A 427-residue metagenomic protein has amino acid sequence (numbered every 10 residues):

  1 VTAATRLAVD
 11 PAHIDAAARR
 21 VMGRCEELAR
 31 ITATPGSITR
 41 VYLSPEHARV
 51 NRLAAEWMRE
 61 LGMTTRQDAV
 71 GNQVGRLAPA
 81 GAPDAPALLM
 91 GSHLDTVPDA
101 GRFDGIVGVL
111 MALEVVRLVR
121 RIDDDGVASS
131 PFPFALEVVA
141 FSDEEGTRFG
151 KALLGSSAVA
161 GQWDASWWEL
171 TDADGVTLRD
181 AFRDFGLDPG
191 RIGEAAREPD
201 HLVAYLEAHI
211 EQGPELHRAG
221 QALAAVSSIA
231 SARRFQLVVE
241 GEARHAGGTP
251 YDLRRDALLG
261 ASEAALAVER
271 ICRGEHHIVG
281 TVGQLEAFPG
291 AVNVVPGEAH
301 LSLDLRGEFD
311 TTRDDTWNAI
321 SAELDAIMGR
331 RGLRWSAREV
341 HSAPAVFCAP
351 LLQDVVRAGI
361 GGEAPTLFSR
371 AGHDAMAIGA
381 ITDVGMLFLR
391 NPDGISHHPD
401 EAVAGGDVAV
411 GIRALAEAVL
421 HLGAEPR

Functional and structural regions predicted by a protein language model:
A3-S44: N-terminal capping segment at the start of a domain
D15-A18, A29-R30, T177-S227, A265-R270 (+2 more regions): Active-site-adjacent substrate-binding region of metalloamidase/peptidase-like peptide-processing proteins
V21-E27, I31, L88-S92, A364-E417 (+1 more regions): Zn-dependent metallopeptidase/amidohydrolase metal-coordination segment
A33-A78, L367: A non-catalytic alpha/beta surface segment that caps or lines the substrate-entry region of metallo-dependent hydrolase
T39-L43, T281-G290, S302-F309, R334-Q353: A short beta-alpha structural unit
M90, D99-E144, R233-V239, H245-I271 (+3 more regions): Alpha-helical metal-binding/catalytic segments enriched in His/Glu/Asp
D143-E144, G150-D310: Midchain, well-structured core segments that form catalytic/ion-binding scaffolds
S227-I229, H245, T249-G274, A322 (+1 more regions): His/Asp/Glu-rich mid-to-C-terminal helical/loop segments that flank catalytic regions of hydrolases
